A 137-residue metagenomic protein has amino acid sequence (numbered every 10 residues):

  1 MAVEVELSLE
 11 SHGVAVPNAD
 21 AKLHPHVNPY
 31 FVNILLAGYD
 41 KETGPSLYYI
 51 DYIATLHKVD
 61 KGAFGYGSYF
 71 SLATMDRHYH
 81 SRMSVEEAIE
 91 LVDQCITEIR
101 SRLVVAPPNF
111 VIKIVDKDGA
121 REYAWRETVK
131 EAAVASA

Functional and structural regions predicted by a protein language model:
M1-A137: Long, low-complexity N-terminal extensions
